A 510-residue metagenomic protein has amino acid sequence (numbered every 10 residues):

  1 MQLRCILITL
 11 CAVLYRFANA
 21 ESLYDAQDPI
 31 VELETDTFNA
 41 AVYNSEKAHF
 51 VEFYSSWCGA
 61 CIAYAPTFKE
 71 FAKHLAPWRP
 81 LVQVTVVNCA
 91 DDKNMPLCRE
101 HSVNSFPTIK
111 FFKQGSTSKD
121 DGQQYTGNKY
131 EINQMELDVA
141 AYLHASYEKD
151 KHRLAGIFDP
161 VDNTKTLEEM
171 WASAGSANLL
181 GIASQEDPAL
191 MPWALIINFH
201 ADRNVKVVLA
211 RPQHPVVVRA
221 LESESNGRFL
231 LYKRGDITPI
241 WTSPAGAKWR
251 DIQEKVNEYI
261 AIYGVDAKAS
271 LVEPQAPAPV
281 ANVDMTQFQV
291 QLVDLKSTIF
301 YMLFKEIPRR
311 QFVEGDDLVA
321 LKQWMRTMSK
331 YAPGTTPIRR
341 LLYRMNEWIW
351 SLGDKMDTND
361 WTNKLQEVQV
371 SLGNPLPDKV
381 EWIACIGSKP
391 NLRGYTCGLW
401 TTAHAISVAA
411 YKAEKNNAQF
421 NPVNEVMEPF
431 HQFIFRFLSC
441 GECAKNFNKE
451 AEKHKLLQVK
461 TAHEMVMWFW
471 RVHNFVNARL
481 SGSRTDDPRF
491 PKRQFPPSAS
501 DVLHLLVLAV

Functional and structural regions predicted by a protein language model:
Q2-A48, W78, V82, V87-D92 (+4 more regions): N-terminal leader/targeting and pre-domain segments
A20-S22, Y147-N416, F437, R471 (+1 more regions): Non-globular targeting/processing and membrane-anchoring segments
P29-T35, F53, A65, A72-K73 (+3 more regions): Thiol-based oxidoreductase modules, predominantly thioredoxin-like and allied folds used for disulfide exchange
N39, Y43, V51-Y54, I62-A65 (+12 more regions): Amphipathic alpha-helical interaction motifs in eukaryotic regulatory proteins
H49-F50, F68, N104-Q124, V216-E254 (+2 more regions): A short, hydrophobic beta-strand/beta-hairpin element that forms part of a small beta-sheet core
F53-T67, V103, S184-L190: Conserved redox-active cysteine motifs that mediate thiol-disulfide chemistry, especially di-cysteine Cys-X(1-2)-Cys
S55-C58, C89-D92, Q114-T117, E186-D187 (+1 more regions): Conserved beta-strand elements of beta-rich interaction domains across eukaryotes, especially beta-propellers
A405-V510: Alpha-helical bundle/repeat cores within regulatory domains of eukaryotic proteins
